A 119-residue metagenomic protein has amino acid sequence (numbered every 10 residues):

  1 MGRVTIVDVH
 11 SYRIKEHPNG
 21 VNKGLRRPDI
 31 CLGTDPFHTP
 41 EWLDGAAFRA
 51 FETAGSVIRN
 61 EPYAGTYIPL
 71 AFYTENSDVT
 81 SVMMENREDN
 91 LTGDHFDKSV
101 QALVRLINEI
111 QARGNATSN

Functional and structural regions predicted by a protein language model:
M1-L91: Catalytic cores of processing enzymes, dominated by hydrolases/peptidases, characterized by acidic/His-rich
L91-N119: His/Asp/Glu-rich mid-to-C-terminal helical/loop segments that flank catalytic regions of hydrolases
